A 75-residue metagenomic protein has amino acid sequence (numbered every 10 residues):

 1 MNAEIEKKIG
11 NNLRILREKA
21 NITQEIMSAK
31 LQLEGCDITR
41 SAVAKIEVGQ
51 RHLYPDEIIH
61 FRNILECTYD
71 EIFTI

Functional and structural regions predicted by a protein language model:
M1-A20: A short, Lys/Arg-rich alpha-helix, primarily the initiator
N11, N21-I22, I38, L53-D56: Residue-level signal for the short linker/turn that defines the boundary of a DNA-recognition helix
N12, A42-K45, E71: Residue-level recognition of specific faces of alpha-helices
E18, Q32-L33, V48-Q50, I59: Residue-level detection of the helix-turn-helix DNA-binding "recognition helix"
N21-K45: Short alpha-helical DNA-recognition segment
Q50, Y54-E71: DNA major-groove recognition helix of helix-turn-helix/homeodomain DNA-binding modules
T74-I75: Phosphate-coordinating loops and pocket residues in cytosolic domains that bind phosphorylated ligands
